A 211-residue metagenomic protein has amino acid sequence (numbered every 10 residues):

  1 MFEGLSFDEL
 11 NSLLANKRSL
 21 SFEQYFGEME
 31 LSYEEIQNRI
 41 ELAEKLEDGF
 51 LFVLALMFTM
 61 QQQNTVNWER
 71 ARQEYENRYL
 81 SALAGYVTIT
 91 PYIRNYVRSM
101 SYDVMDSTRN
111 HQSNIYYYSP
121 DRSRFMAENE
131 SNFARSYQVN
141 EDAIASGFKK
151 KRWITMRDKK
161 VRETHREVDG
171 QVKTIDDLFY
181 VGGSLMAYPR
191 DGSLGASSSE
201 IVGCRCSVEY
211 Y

Functional and structural regions predicted by a protein language model:
M1-G147, E209-Y211: N-terminal leader/targeting and assembly helices and adjacent pre-domain segments
P120-Y211: Acidic, glycine-rich two-metal-ion catalytic cores of nucleic acid-processing enzymes
